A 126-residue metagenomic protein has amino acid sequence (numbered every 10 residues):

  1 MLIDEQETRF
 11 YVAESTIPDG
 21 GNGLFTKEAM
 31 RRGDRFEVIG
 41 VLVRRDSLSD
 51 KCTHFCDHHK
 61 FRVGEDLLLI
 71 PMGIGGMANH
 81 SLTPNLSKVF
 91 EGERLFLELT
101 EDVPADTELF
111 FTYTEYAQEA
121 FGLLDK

Functional and structural regions predicted by a protein language model:
M1-K126: Conserved catalytic SET/PR domain of SAM-dependent protein methyltransferases, capturing the structural core that binds
